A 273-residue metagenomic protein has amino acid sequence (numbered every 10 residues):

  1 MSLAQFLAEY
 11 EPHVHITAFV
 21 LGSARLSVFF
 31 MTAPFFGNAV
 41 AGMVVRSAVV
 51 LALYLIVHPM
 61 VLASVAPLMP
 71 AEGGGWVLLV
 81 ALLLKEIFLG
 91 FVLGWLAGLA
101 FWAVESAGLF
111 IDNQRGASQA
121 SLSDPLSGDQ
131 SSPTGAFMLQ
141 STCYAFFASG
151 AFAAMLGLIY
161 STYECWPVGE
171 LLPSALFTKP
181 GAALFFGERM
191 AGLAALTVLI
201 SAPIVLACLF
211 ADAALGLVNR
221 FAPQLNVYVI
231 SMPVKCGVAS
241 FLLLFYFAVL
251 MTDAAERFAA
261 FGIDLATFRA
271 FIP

Functional and structural regions predicted by a protein language model:
M1-P273: Hydrophobic alpha-helical segments and their helix-loop boundaries in membrane and membrane-proximal proteins
